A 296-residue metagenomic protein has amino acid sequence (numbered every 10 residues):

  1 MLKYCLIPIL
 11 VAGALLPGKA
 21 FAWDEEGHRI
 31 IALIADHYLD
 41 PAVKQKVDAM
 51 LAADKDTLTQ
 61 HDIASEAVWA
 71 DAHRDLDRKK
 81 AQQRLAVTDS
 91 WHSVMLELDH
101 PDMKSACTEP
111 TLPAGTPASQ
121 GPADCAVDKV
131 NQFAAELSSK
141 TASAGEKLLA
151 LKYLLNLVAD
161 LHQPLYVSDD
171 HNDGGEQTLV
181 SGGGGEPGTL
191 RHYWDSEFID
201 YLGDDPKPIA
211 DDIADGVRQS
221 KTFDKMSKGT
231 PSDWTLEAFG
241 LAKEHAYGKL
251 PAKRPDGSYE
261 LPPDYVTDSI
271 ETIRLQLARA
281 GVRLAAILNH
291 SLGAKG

Functional and structural regions predicted by a protein language model:
Y4-C5, E25: Absolute N-terminal positional cue centered near the fourth residue
C5-L15: Bacterial N-terminal signal peptides
P17-K19: N-terminal signal peptide c-region/cleavage motif recognized by signal peptidases
F21-L157, P164-G296: N-terminal, motif-rich segments that launch catalysis or mediate targeting to/interaction with membranes, typified by
